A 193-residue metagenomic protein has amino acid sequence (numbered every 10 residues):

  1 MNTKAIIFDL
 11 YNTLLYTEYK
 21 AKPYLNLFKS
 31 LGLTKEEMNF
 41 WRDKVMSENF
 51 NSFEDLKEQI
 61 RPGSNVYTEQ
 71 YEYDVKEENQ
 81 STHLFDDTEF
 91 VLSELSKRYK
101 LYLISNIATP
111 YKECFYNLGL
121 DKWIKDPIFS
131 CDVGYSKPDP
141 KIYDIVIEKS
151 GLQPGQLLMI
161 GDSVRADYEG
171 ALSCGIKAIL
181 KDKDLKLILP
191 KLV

Functional and structural regions predicted by a protein language model:
M1-I6, Y16-Y19, E89, K100-V193: Asp-based, Mg2+/Mn2+-dependent phosphohydrolase catalytic module
N2-F90, K112: N-terminal helical cap/lid subdomain that shapes the substrate entry/recognition surface in HAD-like hydrolases
K29, K44-S47, N79-T82, L95 (+4 more regions): Short N-terminal micro-motifs specific to bacterial/archaeal maturation and metal-cluster initiation sites
S30, T34-E36, Q59, D87 (+3 more regions): Low-complexity, intrinsically disordered/propeptide-like segments
S30-T34, P62-V66, S96-K100, G175-I176 (+1 more regions): Short glycine/proline-enriched coil/turn segments at helix->beta-strand junctions
Q70-Y73, L95-S96, P127-F129: A generic short-segment signal for beta-strand/edge and adjacent turn/coil regions
